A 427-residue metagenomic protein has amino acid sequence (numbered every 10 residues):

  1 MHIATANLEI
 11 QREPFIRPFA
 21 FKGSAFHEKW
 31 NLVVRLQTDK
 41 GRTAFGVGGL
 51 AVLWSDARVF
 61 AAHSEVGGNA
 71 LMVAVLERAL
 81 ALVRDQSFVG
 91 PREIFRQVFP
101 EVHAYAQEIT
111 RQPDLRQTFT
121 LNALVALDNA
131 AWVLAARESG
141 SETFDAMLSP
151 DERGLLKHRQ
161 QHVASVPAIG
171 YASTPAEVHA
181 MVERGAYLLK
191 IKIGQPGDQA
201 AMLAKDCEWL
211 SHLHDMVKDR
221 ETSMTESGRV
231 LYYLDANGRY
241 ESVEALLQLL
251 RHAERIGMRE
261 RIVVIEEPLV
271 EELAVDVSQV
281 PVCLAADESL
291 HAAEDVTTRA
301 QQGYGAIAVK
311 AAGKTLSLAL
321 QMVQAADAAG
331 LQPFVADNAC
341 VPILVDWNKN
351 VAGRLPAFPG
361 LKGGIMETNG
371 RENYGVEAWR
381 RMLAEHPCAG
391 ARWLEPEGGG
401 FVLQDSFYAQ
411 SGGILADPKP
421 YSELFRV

Functional and structural regions predicted by a protein language model:
M1-R35, D39: Short, Gly/Pro- and small/polar-rich lid/capping loops
V34, G41, L127, G140 (+4 more regions): Conserved, mostly hydrophobic/aromatic
Q37, A44-S139: Metal- or metallocofactor-binding catalytic centers and their adjacent structured scaffolds across diverse enzyme
A135-G170: Catalytic pocket of metal/acid-base enzymes, prominently hydrolases
R159-A176, I193-Q195, A285-D287: Active-site mouth loops of central-metabolism enzymes
A180-G194: Catalytic domains of carbohydrate-active enzymes, especially glycoside hydrolases
I193-D346: Catalytic core of soluble alpha/beta enzymes
A339-V427: Flexible C-terminal active-site loop/helix
